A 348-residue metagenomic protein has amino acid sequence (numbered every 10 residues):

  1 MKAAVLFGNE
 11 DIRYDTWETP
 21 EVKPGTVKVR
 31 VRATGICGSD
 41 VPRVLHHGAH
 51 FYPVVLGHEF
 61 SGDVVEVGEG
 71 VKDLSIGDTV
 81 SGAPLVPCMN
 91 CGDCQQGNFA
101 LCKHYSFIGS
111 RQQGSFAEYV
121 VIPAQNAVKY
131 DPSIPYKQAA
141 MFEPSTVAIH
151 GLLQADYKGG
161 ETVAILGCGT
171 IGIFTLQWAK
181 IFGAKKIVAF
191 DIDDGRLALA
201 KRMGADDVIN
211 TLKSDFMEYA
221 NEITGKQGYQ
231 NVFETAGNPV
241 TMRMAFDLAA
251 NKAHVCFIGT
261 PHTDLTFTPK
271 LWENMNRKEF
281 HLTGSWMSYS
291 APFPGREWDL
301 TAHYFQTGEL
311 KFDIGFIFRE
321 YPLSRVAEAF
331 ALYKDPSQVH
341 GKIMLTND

Functional and structural regions predicted by a protein language model:
M1-A3, R243-D247, R296-D348: C-terminal hydrophobic helical "lid"/dimerization subdomain of Rossmann-like NAD(P)H-dependent oxidoreductases
F7, E18-T19, F51-G57, S75 (+2 more regions): Short Gly/Pro-enriched turn/cap motifs at secondary-structure boundaries
P20-T34, H47-G92, D131-I134: Glycine-rich beta-strand-centered segment in the early N-terminal region that forms part of a ligand/cofactor-binding
C88-L166: NAD(P)H dinucleotide-binding glycine-rich loop of Rossmann-like/cofactor-binding domains, especially the beta1-alpha1
A117, I192-L199, T266-L271: Short, glycine/polar-rich helix-capping loops at beta-to-alpha or helix-loop-helix junctions that flank or form
I134-S214, E218: Mid-domain Rossmann-like dinucleotide-binding core that forms the NAD(H)/NADP(H) cofactor-binding site
A155-K158, M203-H281: Glycine-rich cofactor phosphate-binding loops and adjacent beta1-alpha1 units of small-molecule cofactor enzyme domains
N221-E222, K226, L265-I317, E328: C-terminal substrate-binding/catalytic core of Rossmann-like NAD(P)-dependent dehydrogenases/reductases
